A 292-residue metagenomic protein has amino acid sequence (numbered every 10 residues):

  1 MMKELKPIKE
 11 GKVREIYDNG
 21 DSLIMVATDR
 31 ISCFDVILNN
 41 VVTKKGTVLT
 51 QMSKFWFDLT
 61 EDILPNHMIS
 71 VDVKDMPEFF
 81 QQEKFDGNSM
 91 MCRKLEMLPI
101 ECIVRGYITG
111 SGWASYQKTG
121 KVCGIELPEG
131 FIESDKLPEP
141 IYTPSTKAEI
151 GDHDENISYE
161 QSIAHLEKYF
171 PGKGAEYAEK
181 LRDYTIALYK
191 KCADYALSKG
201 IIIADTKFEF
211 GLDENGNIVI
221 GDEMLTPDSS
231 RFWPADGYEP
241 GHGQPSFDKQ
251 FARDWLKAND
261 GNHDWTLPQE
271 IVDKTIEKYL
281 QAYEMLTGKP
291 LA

Functional and structural regions predicted by a protein language model:
M1-E149, N262-A292: Active-site loop/lid in soluble adenylation, ligation, and acyl-transfer enzymes
M2-E4, Y195-S198, V219: Intrinsically disordered, low-complexity segments enriched in polar/charged residues with Gly/Pro, especially when
A27, I31, D35, D75 (+7 more regions): Amphipathic, alpha-helical segments enriched in basic
F34, W113-A114, N215, S229-R231: Intrinsically disordered, low-complexity acidic/polar segments
V104, I203-M224: Conserved metal-phosphate-binding beta-hairpin within the catalytic cores of diverse ATP-dependent phosphoryl-transfer
K118-T119, E126-E176, I220, M224-L286: Anionic ligand-binding catalytic core segments
G172-A204: A long amphipathic alpha-helix within ATP-dependent nucleotide-binding catalytic cores
